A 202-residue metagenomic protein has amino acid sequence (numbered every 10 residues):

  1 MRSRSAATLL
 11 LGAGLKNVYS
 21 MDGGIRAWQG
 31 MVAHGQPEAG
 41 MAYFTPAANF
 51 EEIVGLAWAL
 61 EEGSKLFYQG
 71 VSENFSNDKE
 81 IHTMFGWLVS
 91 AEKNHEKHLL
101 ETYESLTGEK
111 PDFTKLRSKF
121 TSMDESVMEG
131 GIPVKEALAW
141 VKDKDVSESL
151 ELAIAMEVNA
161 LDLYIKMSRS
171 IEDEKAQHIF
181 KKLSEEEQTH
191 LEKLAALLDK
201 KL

Functional and structural regions predicted by a protein language model:
M1-L202: Non-heme di-metal
